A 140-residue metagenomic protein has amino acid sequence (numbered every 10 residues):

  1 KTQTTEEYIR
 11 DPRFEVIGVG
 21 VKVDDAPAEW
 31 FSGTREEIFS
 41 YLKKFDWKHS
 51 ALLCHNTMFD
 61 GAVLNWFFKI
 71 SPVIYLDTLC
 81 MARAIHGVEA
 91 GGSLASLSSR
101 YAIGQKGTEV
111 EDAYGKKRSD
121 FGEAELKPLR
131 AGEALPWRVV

Functional and structural regions predicted by a protein language model:
K1-F14: Entry/capping segment at the start of metal-dependent catalytic domains with acidic active-site entry clusters
F14-V21, D25-V140: Active-site-proximal helix-loop-helix substrate-binding element of RNase H-like nuclease domains
